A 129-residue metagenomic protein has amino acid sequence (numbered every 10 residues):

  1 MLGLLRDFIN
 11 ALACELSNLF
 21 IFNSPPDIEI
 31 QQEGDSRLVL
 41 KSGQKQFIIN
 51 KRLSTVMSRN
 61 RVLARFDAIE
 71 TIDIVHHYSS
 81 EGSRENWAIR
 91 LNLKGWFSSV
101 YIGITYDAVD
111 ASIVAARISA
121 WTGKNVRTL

Functional and structural regions predicted by a protein language model:
M1-I48: Anionic N-terminal interaction surfaces
N18, S24, N60-L63, H76 (+1 more regions): A low-complexity, Ser/Thr/Gly/Pro-enriched, surface-exposed linker/loop concept that marks segments flanking
L40, I49, S54-R59, T128: Short hydrophobic/aromatic-rich beta-strand segments that constitute the beta-sheet cores of beta-sandwich/beta-barrel
G43-Q44, R59, R84-A88: Short, surface-exposed coil-to-beta transition loops
I49, I74, E85-N92: Short, structured motif recognition centered on aromatic/hydrophobic residues
S54, S58, V62-S80: Phosphoinositide-dependent membrane-docking surfaces
N92-V114: Canonical phosphoinositide-binding patch of PH/PH-like domains
I113-L129: Pleckstrin homology
